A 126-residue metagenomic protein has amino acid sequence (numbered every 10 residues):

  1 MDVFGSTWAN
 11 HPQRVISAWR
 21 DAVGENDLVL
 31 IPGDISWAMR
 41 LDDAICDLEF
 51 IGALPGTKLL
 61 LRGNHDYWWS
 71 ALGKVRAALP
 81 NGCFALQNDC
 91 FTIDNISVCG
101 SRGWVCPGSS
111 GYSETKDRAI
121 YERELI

Functional and structural regions predicted by a protein language model:
D2-I93: Core catalytic region of metal-dependent phosphoesterases/phosphodiesterases, especially metallo-beta-lactamase-like
S6-A9, D94-I126: Binuclear metal-dependent hydrolase catalytic cores centered on His/Asp/Glu-rich metal-binding motifs
